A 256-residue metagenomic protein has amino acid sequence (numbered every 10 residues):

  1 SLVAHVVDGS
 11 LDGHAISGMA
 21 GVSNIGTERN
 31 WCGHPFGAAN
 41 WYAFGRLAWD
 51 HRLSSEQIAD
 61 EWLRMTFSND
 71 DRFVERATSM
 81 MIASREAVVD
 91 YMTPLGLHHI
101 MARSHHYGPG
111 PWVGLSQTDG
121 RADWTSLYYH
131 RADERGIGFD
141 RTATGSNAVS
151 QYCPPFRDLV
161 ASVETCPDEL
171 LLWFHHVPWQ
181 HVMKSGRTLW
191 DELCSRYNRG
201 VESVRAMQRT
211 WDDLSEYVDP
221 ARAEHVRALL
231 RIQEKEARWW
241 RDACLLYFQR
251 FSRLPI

Functional and structural regions predicted by a protein language model:
L2-I256: Catalytic domains of carbohydrate-active enzymes that cleave complex glycans
